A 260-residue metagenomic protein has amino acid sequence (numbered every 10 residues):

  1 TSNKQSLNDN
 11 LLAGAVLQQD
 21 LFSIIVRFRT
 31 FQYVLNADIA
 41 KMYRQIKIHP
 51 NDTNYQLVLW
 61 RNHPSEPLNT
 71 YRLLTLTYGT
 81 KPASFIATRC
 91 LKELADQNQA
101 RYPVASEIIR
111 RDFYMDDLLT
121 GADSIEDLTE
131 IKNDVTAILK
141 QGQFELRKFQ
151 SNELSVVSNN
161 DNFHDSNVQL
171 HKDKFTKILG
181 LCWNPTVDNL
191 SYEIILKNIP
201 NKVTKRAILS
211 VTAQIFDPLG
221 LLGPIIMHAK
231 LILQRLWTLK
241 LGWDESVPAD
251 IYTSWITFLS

Functional and structural regions predicted by a protein language model:
T1-S260: Conserved acidic
